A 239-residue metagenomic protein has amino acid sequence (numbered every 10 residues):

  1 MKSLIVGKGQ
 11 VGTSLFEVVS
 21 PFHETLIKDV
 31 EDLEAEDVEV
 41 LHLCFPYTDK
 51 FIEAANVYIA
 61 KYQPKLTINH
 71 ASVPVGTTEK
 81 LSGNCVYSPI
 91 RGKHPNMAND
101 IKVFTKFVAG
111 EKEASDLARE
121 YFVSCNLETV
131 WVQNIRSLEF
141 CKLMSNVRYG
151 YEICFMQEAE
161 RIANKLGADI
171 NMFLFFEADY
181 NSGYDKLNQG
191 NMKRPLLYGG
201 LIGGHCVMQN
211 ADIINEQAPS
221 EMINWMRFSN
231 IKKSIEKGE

Functional and structural regions predicted by a protein language model:
M1-V40: NAD(P)+-binding Rossmann beta1-loop-alpha1 motif at the extreme N-terminus of oxidoreductases
K8, I27-E31, V86-I90, V132-I135 (+1 more regions): Conserved beta-strand termini and adjacent loop/short-helix elements that scaffold enzyme active sites in alpha/beta
G9-V11, S72-G76, Y149: Gly/Ser/Thr-rich loops at beta-strand to alpha-helix junctions that form or flank small-molecule/cofactor-binding
E17-P21, A60, E216: Short, well-ordered alpha-helices that flank and scaffold nucleotide-derived cofactor binding pockets
V30-L66: Rossmann-like NAD(P)-binding element
F45, L66-L138, I214: Rossmann-fold dinucleotide-binding core
V108-K112, S145, Y149-I153, G204: Short-chain dehydrogenase/reductase
E139, G150, C154-E239: Interdomain hinge/lid region at the active-site interface of Rossmann-like NAD(P)-dependent oxidoreductases
